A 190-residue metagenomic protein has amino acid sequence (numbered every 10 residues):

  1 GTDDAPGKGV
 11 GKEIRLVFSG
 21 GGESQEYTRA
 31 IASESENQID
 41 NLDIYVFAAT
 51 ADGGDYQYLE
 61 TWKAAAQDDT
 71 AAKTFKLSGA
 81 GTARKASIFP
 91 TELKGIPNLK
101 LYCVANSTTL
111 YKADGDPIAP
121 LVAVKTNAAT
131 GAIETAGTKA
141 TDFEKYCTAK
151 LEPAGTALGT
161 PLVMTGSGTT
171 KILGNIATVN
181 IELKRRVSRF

Functional and structural regions predicted by a protein language model:
G1-F190: Sec-type signal peptide cleavage vicinity
